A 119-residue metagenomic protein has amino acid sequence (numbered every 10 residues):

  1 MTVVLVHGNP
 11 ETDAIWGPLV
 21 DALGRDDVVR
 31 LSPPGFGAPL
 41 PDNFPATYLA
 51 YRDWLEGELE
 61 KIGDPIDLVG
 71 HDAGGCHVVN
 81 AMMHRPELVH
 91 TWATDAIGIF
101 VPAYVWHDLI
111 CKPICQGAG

Functional and structural regions predicted by a protein language model:
M1-P39: Conserved HGGG/HGGXW glycine-rich cap/lid loop of the alpha/beta-hydrolase fold
T2, D27, D64-D67, L88-T91: Structural signature of beta-strand start/N-cap positions in the alpha/beta core of ABC transporter nucleotide-binding
N9-P10, D72, G98-I99: Short, flexible active-site-adjacent loop segments at beta-strand->alpha-helix junctions, enriched in small/polar
P18, N80-H84: Active-site signature of alpha/beta-hydrolase-fold catalytic machinery across serine- and Asp/Cys-nucleophile hydrolases
R30-V69, F100-P102, I110: Active-site loop/oxyanion-hole signature of alpha/beta-hydrolase fold enzymes
G35, G74, T91: Conserved G/P- and acidic residue-centered "switch" motifs that form tight phosphate/ATP-binding loops in soluble
G70, G74, V78: Gly/Ala-rich beta-loop-alpha elbow adjacent to hydrolase catalytic centers
M83, H90-G119: Flexible "cap/lid" loop of the alpha/beta hydrolase fold
